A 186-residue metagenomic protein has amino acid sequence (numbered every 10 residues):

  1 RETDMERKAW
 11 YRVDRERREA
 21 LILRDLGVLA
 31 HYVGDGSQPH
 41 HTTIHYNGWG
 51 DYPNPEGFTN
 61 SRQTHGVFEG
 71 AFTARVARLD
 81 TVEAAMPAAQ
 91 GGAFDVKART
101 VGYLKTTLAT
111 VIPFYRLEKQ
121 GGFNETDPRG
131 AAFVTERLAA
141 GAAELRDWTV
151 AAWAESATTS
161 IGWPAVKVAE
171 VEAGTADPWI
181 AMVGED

Functional and structural regions predicted by a protein language model:
R1-A30, T42-D186: Active-site- or binding-pocket-proximal scaffold segments within functional domains
G34, H40: Short active-site segment of divalent metal-dependent hydrolases/proteases that encodes the spacing between
